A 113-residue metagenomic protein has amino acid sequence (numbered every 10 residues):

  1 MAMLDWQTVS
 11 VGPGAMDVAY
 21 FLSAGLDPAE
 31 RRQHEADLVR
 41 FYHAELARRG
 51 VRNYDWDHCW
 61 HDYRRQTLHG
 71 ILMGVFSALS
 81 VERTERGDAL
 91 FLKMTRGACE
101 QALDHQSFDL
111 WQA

Functional and structural regions predicted by a protein language model:
A2-D5: Pre-DFG segment of protein kinase catalytic domains
T8-G50, T67-G87: Active-site activation/catalytic loop segments of kinase-like enzymes and analogous catalytic loops in related
V51-T67: All-alpha amphipathic helical-bundle segments outside canonical DNA-binding/catalytic cores that form hydrophobic
H69-A113: ATP/Mg2+ or Mg2+-diphosphate-binding catalytic cores that bind nucleotide phosphates or diphosphates via glycine-rich
